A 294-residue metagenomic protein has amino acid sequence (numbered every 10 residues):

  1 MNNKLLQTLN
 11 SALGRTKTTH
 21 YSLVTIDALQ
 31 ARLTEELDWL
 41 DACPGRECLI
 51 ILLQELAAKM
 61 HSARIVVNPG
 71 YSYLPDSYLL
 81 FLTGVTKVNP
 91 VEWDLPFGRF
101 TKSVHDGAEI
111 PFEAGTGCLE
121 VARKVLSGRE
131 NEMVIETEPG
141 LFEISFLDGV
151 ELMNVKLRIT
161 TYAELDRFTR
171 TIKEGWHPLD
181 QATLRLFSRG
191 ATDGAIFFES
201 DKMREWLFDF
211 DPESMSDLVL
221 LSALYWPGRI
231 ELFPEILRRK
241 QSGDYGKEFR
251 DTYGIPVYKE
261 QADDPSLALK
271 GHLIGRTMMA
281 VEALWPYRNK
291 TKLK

Functional and structural regions predicted by a protein language model:
M1-K17, L37-D38, E55-M60, V67-G70 (+1 more regions): Mg2+-dependent phosphoryl-transfer active-site scaffold
T25-N68: Helix-rich "cap/lid" substructures immediately adjacent to catalytic or cofactor-binding pockets
